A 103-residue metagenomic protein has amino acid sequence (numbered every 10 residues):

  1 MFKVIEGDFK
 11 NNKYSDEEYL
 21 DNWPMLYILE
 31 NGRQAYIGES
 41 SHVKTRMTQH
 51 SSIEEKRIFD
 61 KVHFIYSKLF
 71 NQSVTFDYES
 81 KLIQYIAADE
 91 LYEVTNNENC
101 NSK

Functional and structural regions predicted by a protein language model:
M1, Q34, D60-H63, I86-E90: Solvent-exposed, well-ordered amphipathic alpha-helical segments that flank/support binding or catalytic loops
M1-T45, Q49, S73-D77: GIY-YIG nuclease catalytic motif and its immediate N-terminal context
G7, I65-S67, N97: Conserved beta-strand termini and adjacent loop/short-helix elements that scaffold enzyme active sites in alpha/beta
F9, F59, Y92-V94: Short glycine-aromatic motifs
E39-I86: A broadly used, surface-exposed interaction patch
A88-K103: Coupling/hinge elements of helicase-like and P-loop NTPase modules
